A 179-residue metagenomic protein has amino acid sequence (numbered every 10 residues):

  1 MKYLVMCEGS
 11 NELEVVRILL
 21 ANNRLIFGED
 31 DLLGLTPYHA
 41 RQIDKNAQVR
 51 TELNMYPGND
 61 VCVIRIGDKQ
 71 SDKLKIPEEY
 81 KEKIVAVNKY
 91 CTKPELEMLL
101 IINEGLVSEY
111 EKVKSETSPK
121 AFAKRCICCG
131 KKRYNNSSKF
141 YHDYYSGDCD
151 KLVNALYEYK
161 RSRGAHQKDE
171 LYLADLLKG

Functional and structural regions predicted by a protein language model:
K2, L13-G34, N46-G179: C-terminal accessory helical subdomains adjacent to catalytic cores in phosphodiester- and nucleotide-handling enzymes
C7-G9: Extended, compositionally biased accessory segments flanking or bridging domains
T36-Q42: Conserved helicase motor
